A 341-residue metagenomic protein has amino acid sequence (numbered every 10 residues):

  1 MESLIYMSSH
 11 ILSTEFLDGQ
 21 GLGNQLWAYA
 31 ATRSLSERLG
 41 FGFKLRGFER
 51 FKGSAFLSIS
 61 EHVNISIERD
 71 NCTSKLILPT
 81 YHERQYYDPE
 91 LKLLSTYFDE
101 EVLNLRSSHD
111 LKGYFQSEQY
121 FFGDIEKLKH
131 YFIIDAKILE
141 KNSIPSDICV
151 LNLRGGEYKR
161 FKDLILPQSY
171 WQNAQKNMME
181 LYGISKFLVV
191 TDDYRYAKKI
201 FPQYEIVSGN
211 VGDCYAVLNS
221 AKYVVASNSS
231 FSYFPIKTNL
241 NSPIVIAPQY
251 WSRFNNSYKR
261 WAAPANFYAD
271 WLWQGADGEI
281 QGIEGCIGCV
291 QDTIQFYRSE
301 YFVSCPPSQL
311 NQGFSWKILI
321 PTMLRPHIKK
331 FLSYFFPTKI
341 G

Functional and structural regions predicted by a protein language model:
E2-G19: Nucleotide-activated donor-dependent transferases that construct or modify glycoconjugates
H10-L12, F48-N177, L181-Y182, Q281-G341: Secretory-pathway luminal glycosyltransferase catalytic domains
L17-W27, Y158-L166: A short, glycine/small-residue-rich beta-strand->loop->alpha-helix junction that serves as a flexible
L22, Q168-Q172, N177-N266: Donor-binding and catalytic core of enzymes assembling or modifying cell-surface/extracellular glycoconjugates
L26-E37, Q172, K176: Histidine-anchored nucleotide/phosphate-binding helix
F41-F51, T191: A short beta-strand-loop structural module common to alpha/beta enzyme folds
K237-C305: Catalytic binding pocket for nucleotide-activated donors in carbohydrate/polymer assembly enzymes
